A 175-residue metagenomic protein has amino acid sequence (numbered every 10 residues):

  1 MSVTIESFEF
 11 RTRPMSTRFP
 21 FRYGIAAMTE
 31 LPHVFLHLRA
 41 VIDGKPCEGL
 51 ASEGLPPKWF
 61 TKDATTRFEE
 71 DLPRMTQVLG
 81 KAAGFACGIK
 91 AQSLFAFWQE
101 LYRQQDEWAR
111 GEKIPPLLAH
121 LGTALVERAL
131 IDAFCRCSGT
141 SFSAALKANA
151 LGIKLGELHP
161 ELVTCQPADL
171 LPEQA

Functional and structural regions predicted by a protein language model:
M1-H37, V41: Short, Gly/Pro- and small/polar-rich lid/capping loops
I5-F8, G44-S52: Short, well-ordered strand-loop elements centered on a beta-strand within folded domains, enriched for acidic residues
I25-A27, D132, L170-L171: A generic local secondary-structure boundary/capping motif
C47-S141, A148: Metal- or metallocofactor-binding catalytic centers and their adjacent structured scaffolds across diverse enzyme
L146-A148, P160-E161: Substrate-binding N-lobe of the ribokinase-like
A150-L158: Long, hydrophobic, well-ordered secondary-structure blocks that form the structural core and pocket-lining surfaces
E161-A175: Metal-dependent enolase-superfamily TIM-barrel catalytic cores that perform enediolate-based chemistry
